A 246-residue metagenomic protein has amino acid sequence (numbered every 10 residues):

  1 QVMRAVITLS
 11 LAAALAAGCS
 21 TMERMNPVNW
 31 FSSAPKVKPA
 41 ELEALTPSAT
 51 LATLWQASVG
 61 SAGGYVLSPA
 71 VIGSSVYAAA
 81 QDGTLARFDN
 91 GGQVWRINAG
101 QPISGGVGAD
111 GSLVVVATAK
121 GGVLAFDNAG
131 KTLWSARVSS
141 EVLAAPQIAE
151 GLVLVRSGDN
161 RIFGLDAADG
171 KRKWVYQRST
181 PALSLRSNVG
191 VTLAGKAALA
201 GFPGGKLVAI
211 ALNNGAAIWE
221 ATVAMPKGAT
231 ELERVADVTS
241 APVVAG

Functional and structural regions predicted by a protein language model:
M3-L9: Sec-dependent signal peptide recognition, specifically the positively charged N-region followed immediately by
L11-L15: Hydrophobic core
G18-C19: N-terminal Sec signal peptide cleavage junction
M22-V28, A34-V37, P47-A70, V94-G108 (+3 more regions): Extracytoplasmic beta-rich repeat domains
S75-A78, V114-V116, V153-V155, F163 (+1 more regions): Conserved beta-propeller blade signature
A80, T118-A119, S157-G158, F202-P203 (+1 more regions): Structural signature of WD-repeat beta-propellers
D89-G92, D127-K131, D166-G170, A211-G215: Short loop/turn segments that connect beta-strands within beta-propeller blades
